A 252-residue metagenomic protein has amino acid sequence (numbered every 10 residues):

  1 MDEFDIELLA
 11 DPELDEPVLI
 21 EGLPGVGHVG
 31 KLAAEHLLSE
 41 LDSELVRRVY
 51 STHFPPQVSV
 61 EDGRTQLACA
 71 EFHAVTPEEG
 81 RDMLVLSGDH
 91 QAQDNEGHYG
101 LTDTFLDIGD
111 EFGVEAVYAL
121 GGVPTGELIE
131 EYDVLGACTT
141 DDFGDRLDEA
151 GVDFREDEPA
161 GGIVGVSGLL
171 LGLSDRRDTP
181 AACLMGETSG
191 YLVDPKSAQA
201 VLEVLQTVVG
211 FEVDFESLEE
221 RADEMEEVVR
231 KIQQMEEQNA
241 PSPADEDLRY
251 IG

Functional and structural regions predicted by a protein language model:
M1-H90: N-terminal short beta-loop-beta anion/metal-coordinating cradle
E3-E7, P180-G252: Extended, histidine- and acidic-residue-enriched regions that form the cofactor-binding/catalytic faces
L23-H28, A92, G122-G126, I163-V164 (+1 more regions): Gly/Ser/Thr-rich loops at beta-strand to alpha-helix junctions that form or flank small-molecule/cofactor-binding
E35-S39, T102-T104, Q199-L202: Short, solvent-exposed amphipathic alpha-helical segments in soluble enzyme and RNA/protein-processing domains
E44, L106-V117, R176-P180, E212-V213: Secondary-structure boundary elements
R47-R48, T52, L84-L86, Y118 (+2 more regions): Hydrophobic/aromatic beta-strand patches that form the interior of the parallel beta-sheet core in alpha/beta enzyme
Q93-D142: Internal, conserved structured core segments that host functional sites
G126-V204, V208: Catalytic cores of processing enzymes, dominated by hydrolases/peptidases, characterized by acidic/His-rich
